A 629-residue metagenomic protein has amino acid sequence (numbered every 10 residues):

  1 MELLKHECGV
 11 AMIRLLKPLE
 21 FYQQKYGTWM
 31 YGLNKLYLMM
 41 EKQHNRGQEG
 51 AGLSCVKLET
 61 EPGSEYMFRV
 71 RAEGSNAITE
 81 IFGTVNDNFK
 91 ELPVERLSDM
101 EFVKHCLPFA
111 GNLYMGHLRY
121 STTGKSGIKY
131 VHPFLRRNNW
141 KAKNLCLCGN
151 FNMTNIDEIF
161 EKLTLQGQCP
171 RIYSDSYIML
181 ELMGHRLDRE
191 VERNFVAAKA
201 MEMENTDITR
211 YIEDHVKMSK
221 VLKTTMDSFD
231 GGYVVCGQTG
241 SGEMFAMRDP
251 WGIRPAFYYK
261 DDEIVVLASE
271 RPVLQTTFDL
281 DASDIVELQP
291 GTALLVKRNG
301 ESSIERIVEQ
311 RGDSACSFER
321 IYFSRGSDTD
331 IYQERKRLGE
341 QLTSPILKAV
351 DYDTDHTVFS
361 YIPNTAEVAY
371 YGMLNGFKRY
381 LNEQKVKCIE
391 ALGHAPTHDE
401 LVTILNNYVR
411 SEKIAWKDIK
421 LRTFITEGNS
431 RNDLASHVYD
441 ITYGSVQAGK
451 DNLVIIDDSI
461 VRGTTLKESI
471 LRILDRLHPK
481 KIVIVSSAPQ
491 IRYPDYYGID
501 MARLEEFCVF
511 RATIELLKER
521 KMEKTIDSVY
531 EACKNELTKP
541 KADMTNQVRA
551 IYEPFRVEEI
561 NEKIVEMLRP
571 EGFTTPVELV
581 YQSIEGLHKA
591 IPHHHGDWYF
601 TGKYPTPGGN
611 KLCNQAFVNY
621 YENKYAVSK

Functional and structural regions predicted by a protein language model:
M1-Q289, L295-V358, I362-P363: Conserved short alpha-helical segments that host acidic/polar catalytic motifs at enzyme active sites
G127-H132, F278, L434-Y443, A448 (+1 more regions): Active-site-adjacent structural elements in folded domains
M226, S241-E243, R248, K260 (+8 more regions): PRPP-dependent phosphoribosyltransferase catalytic core
S228-G231, E334-D355, V368, M373-G376 (+2 more regions): Phosphate/ATP-binding catalytic cores across multiple sugar-kinase/actin-like superfamilies, primarily ASKHA
L294, L342, F359, M373 (+2 more regions): Conserved hydrophobic/aromatic pocket- or pore-lining residues that grip, position, or stack substrates in active sites
T357, E367-I414: Carboxylate/His-rich catalytic cores and anion/metal-binding grooves
F359, A366-M373, F377, S411 (+2 more regions): Extended, hydrophobic alpha-helical segments in both membrane/secreted and soluble proteins
